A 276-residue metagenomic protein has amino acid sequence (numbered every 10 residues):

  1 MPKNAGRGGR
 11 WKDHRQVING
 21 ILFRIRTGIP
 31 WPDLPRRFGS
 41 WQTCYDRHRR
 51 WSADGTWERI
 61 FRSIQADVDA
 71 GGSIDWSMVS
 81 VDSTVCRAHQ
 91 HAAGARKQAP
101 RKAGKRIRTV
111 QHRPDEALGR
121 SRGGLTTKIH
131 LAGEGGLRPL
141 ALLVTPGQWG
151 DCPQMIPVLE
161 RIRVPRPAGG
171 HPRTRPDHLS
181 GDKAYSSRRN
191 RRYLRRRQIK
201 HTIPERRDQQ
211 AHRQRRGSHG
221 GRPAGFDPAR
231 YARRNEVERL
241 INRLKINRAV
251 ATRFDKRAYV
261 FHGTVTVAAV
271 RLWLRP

Functional and structural regions predicted by a protein language model:
M1-P276: Short alpha-helical elements
